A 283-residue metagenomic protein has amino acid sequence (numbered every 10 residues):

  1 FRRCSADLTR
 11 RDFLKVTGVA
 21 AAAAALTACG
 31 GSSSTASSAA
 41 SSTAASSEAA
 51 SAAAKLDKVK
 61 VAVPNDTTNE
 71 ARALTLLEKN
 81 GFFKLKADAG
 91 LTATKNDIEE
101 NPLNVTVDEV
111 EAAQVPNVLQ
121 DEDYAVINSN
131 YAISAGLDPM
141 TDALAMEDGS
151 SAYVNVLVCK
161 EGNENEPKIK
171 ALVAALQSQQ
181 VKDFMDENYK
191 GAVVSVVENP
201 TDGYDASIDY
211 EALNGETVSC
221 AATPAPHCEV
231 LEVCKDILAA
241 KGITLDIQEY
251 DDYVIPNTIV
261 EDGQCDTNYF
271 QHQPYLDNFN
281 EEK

Functional and structural regions predicted by a protein language model:
F1-D12, V16-A28: N-terminal secretory signal peptides
C29-A45: Bacterial lipoprotein signal-peptidase II cleavage site
T43-V59, N199-S219, L238-A239: Immediate post-signal peptide segment of exported/extracytoplasmic ligand-binding proteins
D57-A62, N214-A225, I243-E249: Short, well-ordered beta-strand elements
A71-L74, E78, L176-V197: Periplasmic-binding protein-like
T75-F83, G90-N96, P224-D246, V254-I255: Short, polar/charged alpha-helical segment
A89-N117, I247-T258: Short helix-initiation/N-cap motifs at beta->coil->alpha
Y153-A171: A bilobed periplasmic-binding-protein/Venus flytrap-type ligand-binding module shared by bacterial periplasmic
